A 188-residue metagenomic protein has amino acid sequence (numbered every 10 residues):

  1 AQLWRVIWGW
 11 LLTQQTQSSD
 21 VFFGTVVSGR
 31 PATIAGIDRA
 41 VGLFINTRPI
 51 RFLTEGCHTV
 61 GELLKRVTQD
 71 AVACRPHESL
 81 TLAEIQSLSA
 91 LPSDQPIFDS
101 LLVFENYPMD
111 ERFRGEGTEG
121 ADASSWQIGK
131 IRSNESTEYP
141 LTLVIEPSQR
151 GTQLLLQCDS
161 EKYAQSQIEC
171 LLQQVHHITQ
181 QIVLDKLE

Functional and structural regions predicted by a protein language model:
A1-R5, Q15-K130, S160-A164: His-Asp-centered acyl/peptidyl-transfer active-site segments
Q2-L11, C170, Q174: Short amphipathic alpha-helical face segments that pack within enzyme cores and frequently flank/anchor catalytic
D20, Q149-Q153: A generic structural signal for beta-strand entry/edge sites
C74-P76, L80-Q86, V144-E146, Q167-E188: A short N-terminal helical cap/helix-turn-helix that marks the beginning of AMP-binding/adenylate-forming
E105, E138-P140, H176: N-lobe entry segment of adenylate-forming
G120-Q149: Low-complexity, glycine/alanine/valine/leucine- and proline-rich hydrophobic stretches
T152-S160: Short, well-ordered beta-strand elements
